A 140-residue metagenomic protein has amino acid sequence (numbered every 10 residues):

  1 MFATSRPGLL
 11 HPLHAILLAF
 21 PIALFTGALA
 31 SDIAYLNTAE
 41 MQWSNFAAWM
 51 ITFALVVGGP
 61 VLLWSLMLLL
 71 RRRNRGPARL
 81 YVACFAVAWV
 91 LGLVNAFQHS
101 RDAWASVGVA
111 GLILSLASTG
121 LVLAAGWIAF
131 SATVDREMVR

Functional and structural regions predicted by a protein language model:
M1-L10: Short, Lys/Arg-rich, polar N-terminal cytosolic tail immediately upstream of the first transmembrane signal-anchor
R6, A34-A47, D102-V107, V139-R140: Membrane-interface interhelical loops and short amphipathic "cap" helices that link adjacent transmembrane segments
L10-L18, Y35-V57, P77-Y81: Transmembrane alpha-helix entry/boundary detector in multi-pass membrane proteins
A15-A28, V87-V90, A117-A125: Alpha-helical transmembrane segments of multi-pass integral membrane proteins
I22-S31, A48-L69, A83-L93: Core segments of alpha-helical transmembrane spans in multipass integral membrane proteins
N37-E40, L70-N74, S100-W104, F130 (+1 more regions): Transmembrane helix-loop junctions in multipass membrane proteins, especially transporters and channels
L93-G111: Membrane-helix boundary connector in multi-pass membrane proteins
A105-V134: Alpha-helical membrane-associated segments of multi-pass integral membrane proteins
